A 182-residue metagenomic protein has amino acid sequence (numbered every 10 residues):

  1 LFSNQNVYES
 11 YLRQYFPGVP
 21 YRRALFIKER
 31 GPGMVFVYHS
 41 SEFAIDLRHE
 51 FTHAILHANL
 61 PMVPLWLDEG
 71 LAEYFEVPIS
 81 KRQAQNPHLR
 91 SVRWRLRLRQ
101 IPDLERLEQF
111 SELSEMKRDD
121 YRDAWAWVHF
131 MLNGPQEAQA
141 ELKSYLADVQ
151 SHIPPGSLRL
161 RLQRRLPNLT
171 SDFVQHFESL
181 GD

Functional and structural regions predicted by a protein language model:
N4-Y8: Short, charged/polar surface micro-motifs in flexible loops or helix N-caps
E9-Y38, N59-D182: Acidic/His/Gly-enriched intrinsically disordered linker/tail segments that often contain short helix/coil "MoRF-like"
S40-T52, L56: Short alpha-helix carrying the canonical HExxH Zn2+-binding catalytic motif
